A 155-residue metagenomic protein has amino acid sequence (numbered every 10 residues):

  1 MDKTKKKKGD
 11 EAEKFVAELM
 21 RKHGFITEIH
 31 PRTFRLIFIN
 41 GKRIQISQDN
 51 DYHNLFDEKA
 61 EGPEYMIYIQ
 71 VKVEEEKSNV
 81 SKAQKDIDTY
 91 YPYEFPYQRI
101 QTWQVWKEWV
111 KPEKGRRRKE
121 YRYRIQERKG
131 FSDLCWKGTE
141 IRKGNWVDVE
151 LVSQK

Functional and structural regions predicted by a protein language model:
M1-I46: Acidic-basic catalytic patches of nuclease active cores, encompassing PD-(D/E)XK and other metal-cofactor nuclease
K3, E11, E94-K155: Domain-level recognition of nuclease-like catalytic cores that cleave nucleotide substrates
E28, I69, Q101-W103: Hydrophobic/aromatic beta-strand patches that form the interior of the parallel beta-sheet core in alpha/beta enzyme
N40-Q48, L55-D57, D88: Short secondary-structure capping micro-motifs at structural edges
N50-Y68: Active-site beta-strand-loop-beta-strand hairpin of nuclease catalytic cores that positions key catalytic residues
Y65, V71-S81: Short beta-strand-loop-alpha-helix junction that forms the active-site gateway of nucleic-acid-processing nucleases
S78-P96: Basic, amphipathic alpha-helical patches used to engage nucleic acids or provide basic targeting signals, exemplified
